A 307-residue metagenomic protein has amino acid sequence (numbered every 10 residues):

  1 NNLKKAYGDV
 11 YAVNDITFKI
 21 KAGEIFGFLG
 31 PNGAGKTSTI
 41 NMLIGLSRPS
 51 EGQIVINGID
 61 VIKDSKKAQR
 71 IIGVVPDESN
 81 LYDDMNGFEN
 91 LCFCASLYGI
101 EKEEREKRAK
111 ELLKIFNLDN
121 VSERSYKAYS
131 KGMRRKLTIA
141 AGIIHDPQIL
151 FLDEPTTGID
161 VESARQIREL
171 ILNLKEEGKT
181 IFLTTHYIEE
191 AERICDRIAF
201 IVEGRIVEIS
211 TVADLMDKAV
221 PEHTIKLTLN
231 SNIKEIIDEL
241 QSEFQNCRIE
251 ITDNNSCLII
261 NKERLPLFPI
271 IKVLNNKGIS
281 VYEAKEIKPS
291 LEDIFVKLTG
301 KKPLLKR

Functional and structural regions predicted by a protein language model:
N1-L3: Conserved N-terminal strand/loop that marks the beginning of ABC ATPase nucleotide-binding domains
K5-E208: ABC transporter nucleotide-binding domains
A22, N120, L229-S231, K262-E263 (+1 more regions): Non-catalytic surface loops within mature trypsin-like serine protease
Q53, S125, T224, R248 (+1 more regions): Residues at or immediately flanking beta-strands
Y98, A219, H223, F244 (+3 more regions): Conserved NTP-handling cores and scaffolds of large molecular machines
R168-N261: ABC transporter nucleotide-binding domain
K262-R307: C-terminal coupling/interaction segments
